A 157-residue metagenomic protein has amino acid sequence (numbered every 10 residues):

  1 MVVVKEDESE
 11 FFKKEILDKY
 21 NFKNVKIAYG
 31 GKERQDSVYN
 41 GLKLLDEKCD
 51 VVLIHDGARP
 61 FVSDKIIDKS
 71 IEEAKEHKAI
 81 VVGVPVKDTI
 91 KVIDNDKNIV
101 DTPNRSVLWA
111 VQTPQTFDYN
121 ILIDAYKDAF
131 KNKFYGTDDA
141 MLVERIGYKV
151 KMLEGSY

Functional and structural regions predicted by a protein language model:
M1-K48, F130-N132: Conserved N-terminal catalytic core of the sugar/cofactor nucleotidyltransferase
V2-V3, K151-L153: Conserved active-site loop/cleft motifs that coordinate metal ions or position small ligands
A28-Y29, Y39, V81-G83, L153: Short glycine/serine/threonine-biased micro-segments
R34-Q35, R59-F61: Short, small-residue-enriched loops and turns at beta-alpha junctions that line or gate enzyme active sites
G41, H55-D56, P85, D118: Residue-level signal for inorganic ion chemistry
D50-L53: Short aromatic/hydrophobic "clamp" motif used to bind/position activated sugar donors
F61-K151: Conserved core of the sugar-phosphate nucleotidyltransferase
G155-Y157: Active-site donor/metal-binding and catalytic loop motifs of nucleotide-sugar-dependent glycosylation enzymes
